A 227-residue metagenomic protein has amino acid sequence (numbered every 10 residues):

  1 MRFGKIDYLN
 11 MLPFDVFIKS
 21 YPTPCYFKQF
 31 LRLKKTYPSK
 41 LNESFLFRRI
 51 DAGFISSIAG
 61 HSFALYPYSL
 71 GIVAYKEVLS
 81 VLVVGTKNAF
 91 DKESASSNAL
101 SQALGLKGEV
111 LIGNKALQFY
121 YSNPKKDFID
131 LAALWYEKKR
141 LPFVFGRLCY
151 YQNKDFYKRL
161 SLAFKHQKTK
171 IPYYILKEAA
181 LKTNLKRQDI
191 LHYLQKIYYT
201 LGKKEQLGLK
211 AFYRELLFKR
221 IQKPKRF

Functional and structural regions predicted by a protein language model:
M1-F227: Domain-level signature for soluble enzymes in the chorismate/prephenate branch of the shikimate pathway
